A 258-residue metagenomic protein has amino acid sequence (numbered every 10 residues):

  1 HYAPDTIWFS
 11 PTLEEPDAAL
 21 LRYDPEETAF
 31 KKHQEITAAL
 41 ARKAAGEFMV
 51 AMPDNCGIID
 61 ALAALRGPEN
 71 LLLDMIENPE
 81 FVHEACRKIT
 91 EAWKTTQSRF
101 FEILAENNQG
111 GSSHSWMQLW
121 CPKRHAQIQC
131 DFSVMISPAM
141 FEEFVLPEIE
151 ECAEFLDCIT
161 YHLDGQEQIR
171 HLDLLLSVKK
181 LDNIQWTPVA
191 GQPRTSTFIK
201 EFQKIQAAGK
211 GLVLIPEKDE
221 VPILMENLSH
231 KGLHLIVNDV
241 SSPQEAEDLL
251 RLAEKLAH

Functional and structural regions predicted by a protein language model:
H1-D17: A contiguous, low-structure linker/loop signature
Y2-P4, R22-H258: Active-site loop segments of alpha/beta catalytic cores
